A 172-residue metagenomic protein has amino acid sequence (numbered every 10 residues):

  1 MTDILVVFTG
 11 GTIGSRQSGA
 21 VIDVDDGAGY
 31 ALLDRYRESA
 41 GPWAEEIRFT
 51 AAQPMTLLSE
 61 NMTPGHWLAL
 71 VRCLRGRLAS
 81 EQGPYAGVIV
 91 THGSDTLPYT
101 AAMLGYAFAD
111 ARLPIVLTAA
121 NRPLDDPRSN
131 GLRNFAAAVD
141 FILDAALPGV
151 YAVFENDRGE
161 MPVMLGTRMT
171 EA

Functional and structural regions predicted by a protein language model:
M1-A172: Active-site histidine-anchored catalytic micro-motif
